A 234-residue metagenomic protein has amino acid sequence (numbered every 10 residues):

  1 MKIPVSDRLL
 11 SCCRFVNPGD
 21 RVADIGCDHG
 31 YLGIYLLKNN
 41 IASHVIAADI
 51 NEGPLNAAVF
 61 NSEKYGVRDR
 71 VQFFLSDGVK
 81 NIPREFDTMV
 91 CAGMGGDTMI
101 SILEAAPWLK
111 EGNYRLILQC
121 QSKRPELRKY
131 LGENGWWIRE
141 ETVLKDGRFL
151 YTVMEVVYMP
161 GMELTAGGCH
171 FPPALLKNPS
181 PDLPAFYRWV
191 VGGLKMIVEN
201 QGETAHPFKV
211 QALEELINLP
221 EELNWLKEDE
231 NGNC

Functional and structural regions predicted by a protein language model:
I3-G19: Conserved alpha-helix/loop element of class I SAM-dependent methyltransferases that forms part of the SAM/SAH-binding
G19-D28: Conserved class I S-adenosyl-L-methionine
G30, I34: Glycine-rich SAM-binding Motif I of class I
H44-D49: Conserved SAM-binding motif I beta-strand of class I
E52, N56-R84: S-adenosyl-L-methionine
F86-G93: Short SAM/SAH-binding signature in class I
A105-E155: C-terminal substrate-binding/active-site "lid" region of AdoMet-derived donor-dependent transferases
M159-P160, A166-C234: An accessory alpha-helical subdomain
